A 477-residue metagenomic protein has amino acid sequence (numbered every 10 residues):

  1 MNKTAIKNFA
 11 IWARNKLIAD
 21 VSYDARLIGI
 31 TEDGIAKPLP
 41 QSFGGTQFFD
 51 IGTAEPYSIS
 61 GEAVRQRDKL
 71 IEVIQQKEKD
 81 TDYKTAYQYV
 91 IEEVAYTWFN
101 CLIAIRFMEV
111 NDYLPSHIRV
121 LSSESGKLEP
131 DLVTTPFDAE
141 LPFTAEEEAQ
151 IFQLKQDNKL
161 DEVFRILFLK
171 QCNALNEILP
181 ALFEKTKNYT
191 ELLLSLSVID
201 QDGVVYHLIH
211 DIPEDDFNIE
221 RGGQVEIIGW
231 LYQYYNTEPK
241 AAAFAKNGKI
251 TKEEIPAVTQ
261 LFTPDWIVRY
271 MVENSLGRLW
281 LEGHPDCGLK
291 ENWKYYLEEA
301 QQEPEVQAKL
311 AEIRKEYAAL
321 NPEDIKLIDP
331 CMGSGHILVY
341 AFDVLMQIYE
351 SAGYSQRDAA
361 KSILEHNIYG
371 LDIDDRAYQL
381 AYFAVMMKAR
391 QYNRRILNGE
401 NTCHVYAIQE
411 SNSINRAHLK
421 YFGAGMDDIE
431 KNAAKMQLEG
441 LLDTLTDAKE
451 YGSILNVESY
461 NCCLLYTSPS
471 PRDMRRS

Functional and structural regions predicted by a protein language model:
M1-G283, M386-E410: Non-catalytic, mostly N-terminal accessory regions of nucleic-acid modification and defense proteins
N247-S468, R472, S477: SAM-dependent methyltransferase catalytic region
